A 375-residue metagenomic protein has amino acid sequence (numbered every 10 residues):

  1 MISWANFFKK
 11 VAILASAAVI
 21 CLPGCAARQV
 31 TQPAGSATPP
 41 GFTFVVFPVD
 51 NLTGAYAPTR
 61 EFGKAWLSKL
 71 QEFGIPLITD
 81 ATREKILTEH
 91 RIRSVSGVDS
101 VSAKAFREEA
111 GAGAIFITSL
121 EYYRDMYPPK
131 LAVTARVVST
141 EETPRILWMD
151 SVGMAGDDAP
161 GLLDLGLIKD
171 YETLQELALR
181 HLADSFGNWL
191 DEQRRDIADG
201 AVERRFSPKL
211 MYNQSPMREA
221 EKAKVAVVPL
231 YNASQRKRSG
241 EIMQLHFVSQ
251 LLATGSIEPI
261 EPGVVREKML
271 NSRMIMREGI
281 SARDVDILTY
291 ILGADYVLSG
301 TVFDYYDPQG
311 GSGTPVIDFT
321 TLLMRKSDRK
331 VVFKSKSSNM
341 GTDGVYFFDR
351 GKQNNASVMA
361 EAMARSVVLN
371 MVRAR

Functional and structural regions predicted by a protein language model:
I2-A12: Bacterial N-terminal signal peptides that target proteins for export
L14-P23: Bacterial N-terminal signal peptides
C25-F42, K64, F106-E109, D125-P128 (+8 more regions): C-terminal/domain-edge helix-coil "capping" segments
T43-P48, G113-S119, K130-V137, K224-P229 (+3 more regions): Soluble periplasmic/extracytoplasmic beta-strand elements of cell-envelope proteins
N51-G54, R83-I86, E121-M126, M154 (+4 more regions): Solvent-exposed loop/turn segments at secondary-structure junctions within structured extracellular/periplasmic domains
T53-I115, V227-V228, S234-T301, D328-K334 (+1 more regions): N-terminal segment of the mature soluble domain
P58-T59, Y127-L131, S239-G240, G311-V316: Short glycine/proline-enriched turns and hinge-like loops at secondary-structure junctions
G74-I78, T88-A159: Ordered, small/hydrophobic-rich secondary-structure cores
